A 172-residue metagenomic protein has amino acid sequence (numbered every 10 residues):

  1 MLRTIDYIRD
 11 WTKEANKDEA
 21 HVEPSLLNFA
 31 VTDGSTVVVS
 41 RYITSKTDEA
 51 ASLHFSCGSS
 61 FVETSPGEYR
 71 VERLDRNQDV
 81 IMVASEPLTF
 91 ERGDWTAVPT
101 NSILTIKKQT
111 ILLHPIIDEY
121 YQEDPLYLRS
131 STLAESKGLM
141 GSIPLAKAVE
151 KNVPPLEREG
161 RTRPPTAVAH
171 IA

Functional and structural regions predicted by a protein language model:
M1-A172: Conserved short alpha-helical segments that host acidic/polar catalytic motifs at enzyme active sites
